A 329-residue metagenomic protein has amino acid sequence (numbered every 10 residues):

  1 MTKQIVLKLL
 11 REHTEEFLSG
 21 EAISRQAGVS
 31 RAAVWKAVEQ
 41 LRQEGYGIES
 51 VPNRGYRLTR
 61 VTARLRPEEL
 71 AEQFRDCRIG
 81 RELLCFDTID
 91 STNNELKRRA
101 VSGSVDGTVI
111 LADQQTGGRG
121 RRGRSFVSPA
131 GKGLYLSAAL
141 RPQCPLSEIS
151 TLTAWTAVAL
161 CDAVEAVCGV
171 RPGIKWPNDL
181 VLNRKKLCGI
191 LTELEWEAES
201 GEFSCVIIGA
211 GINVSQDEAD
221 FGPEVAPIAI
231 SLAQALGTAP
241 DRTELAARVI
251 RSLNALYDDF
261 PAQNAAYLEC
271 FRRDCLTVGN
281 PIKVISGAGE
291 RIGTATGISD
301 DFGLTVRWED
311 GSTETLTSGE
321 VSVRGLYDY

Functional and structural regions predicted by a protein language model:
T2-A166, C188: N-terminal lobe of the biotin/lipoate ligase/transferase fold
K3-K8, G20, Q26, D106 (+3 more regions): Catalytic beta-strand/loop module used to bind and position nucleotide/cofactor moieties in cofactor-attachment
